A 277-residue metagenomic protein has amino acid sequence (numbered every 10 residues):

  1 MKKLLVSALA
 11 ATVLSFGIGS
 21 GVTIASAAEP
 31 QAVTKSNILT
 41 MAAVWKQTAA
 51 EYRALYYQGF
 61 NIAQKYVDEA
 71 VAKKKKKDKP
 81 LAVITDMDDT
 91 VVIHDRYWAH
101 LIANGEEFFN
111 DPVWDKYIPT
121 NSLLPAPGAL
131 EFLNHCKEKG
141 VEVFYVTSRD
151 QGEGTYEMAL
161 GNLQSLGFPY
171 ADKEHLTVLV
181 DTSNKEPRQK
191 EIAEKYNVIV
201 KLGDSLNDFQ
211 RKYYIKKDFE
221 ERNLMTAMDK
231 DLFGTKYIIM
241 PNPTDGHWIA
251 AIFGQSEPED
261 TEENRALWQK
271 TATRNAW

Functional and structural regions predicted by a protein language model:
L4-L9, V13-T85, F253-W277: Non-catalytic pre-domain segments flanking phosphatase-related domains
E29-V33, D150-W277: C-terminal cap/substrate-recognition subdomain and adjoining C-terminal extension of metal-dependent phosphatase-like
W45-Y56, D115-L123, F144-Q151, T177-L179: Second-shell loop/turn segments in exported
D68, A72, Y97, N134-E142 (+2 more regions): Sec-exported extracytoplasmic/periplasmic mature domains
V71-A82, V143-S148, A171-L176: Surface-exposed patches in mature extracellular/periplasmic domains of secreted proteins
K73-P80, V91-L124: Active-site neighborhood of HAD-like aspartate-dependent phosphohydrolases
K79-V91, E153-G154, D181: Acidic helix-start/capping segments at beta-turn-to-alpha-helix junctions
D89, A129-L163: Substrate-recognition element of Asp-dependent hydrolases with the DxDx(T/V) motif
